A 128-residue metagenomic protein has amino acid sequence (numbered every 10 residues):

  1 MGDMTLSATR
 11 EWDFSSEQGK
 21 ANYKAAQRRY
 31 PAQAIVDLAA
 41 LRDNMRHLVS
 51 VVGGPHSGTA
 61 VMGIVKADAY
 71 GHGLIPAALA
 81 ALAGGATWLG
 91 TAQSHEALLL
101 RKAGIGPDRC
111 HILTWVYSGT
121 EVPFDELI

Functional and structural regions predicted by a protein language model:
M1-T5: Bacterial/eukaryotic Sec-type N-terminal signal peptides
R10, F14-S15, K20-R28, A32-D43 (+1 more regions): Active-site-proximal beta-alpha core segment in soluble small-molecule metabolic enzymes
V51: Conserved PLP-enzyme active-site core in the AAT-like
